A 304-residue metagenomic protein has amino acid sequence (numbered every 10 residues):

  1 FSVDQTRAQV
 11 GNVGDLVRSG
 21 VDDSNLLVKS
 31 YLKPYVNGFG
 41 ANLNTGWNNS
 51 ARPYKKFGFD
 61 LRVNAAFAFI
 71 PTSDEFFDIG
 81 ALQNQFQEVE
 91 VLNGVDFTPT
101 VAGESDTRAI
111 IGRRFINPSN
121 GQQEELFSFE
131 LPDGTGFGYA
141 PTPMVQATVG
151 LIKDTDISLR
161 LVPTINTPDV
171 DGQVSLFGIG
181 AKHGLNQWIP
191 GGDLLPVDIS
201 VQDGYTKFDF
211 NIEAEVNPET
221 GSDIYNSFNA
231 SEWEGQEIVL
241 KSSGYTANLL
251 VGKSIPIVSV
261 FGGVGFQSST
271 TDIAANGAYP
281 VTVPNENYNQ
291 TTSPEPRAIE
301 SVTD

Functional and structural regions predicted by a protein language model:
Q5-S119: Outer-membrane beta-barrel biogenesis signature
N49-F57, T72, D154, D169 (+2 more regions): Short loop/turn motifs that connect adjacent beta-strands in outer-membrane beta-barrel proteins
F57-F59, P141-V145, S175-H183, S243-L249: Hydrophobic, lipid-facing positions within transmembrane beta-strands of outer-membrane proteins
F57-V63, I157-L159, I179, L195-D203 (+1 more regions): Transmembrane beta-strands of outer-membrane beta-barrel proteins
A65-F69, L161-T167, L185, D203-D209 (+2 more regions): Transmembrane beta-strands of outer-membrane beta-barrel pores
D74-F76, F115-F137, T167-V174, T206-G244 (+2 more regions): Extracellular/periplasm-exposed beta-strand and loop segments of Gram-negative cell-envelope proteins, dominated by
G136-T142, I152, D156-L176: Solvent-exposed loop/turn segments connecting transmembrane beta-strands in outer-membrane beta-barrel proteins
T148-G150, K182-N186, L250-S254: Transmembrane beta-barrel domains of outer membrane proteins
